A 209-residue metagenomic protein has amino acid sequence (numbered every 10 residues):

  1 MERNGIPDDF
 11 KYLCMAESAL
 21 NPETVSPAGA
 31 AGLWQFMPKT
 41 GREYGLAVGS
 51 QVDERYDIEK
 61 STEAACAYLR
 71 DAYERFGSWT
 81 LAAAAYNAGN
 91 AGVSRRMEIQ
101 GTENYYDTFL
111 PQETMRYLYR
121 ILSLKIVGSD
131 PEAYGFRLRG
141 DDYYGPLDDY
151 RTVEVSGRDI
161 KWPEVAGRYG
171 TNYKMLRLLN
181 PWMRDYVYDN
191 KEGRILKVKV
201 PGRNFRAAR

Functional and structural regions predicted by a protein language model:
M1-A19, R70: Export/targeting segments at the very N-terminus of extracytoplasmic proteins
E2, L20-P27, V48-Q51: Primarily short, surface-exposed interaction patches in extracytoplasmic proteins
R3-N4, E43, V48-Q51, R55-E74 (+2 more regions): Extracytoplasmic and endomembrane cell-envelope/extracellular-matrix remodeling and assembly machinery
P7-C14, A31, W79-A84: Alpha-helical scaffolds flanking conserved acidic
C14-E17, M37, Y86, L179-N180: A general structural motif at alpha-helix termini
M15-E17, E23-V25, D148: Short, contiguous, well-ordered secondary-structure segments
T24-G45: Short, surface-exposed glycine/acidic/tryptophan-bearing loops
